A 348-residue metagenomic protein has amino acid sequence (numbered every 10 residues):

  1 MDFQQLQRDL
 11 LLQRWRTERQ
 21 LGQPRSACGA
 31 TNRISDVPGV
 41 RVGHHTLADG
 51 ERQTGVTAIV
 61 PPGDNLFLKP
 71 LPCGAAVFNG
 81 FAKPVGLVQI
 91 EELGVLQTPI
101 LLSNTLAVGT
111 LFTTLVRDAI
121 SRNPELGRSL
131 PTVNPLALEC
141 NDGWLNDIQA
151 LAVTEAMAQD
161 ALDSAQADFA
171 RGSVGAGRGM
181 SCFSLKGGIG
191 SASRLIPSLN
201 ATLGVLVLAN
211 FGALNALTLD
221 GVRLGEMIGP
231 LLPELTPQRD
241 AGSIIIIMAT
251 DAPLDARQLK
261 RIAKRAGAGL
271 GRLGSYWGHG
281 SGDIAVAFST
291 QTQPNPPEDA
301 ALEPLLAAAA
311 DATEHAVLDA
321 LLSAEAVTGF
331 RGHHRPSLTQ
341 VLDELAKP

Functional and structural regions predicted by a protein language model:
D2-P348: Alpha/propeptide regions of enzymes that mature by internal proteolysis
